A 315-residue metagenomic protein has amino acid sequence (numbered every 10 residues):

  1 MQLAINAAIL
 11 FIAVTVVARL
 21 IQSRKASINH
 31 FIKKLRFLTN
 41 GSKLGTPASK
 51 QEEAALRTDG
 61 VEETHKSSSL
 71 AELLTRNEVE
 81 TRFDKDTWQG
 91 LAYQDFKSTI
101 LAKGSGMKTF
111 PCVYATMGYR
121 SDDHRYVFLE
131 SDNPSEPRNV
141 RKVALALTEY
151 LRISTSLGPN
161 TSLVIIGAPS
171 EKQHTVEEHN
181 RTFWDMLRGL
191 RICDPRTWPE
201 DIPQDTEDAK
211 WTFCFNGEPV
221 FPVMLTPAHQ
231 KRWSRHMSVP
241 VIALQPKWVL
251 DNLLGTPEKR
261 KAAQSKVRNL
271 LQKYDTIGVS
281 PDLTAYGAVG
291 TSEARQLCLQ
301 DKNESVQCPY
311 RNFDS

Functional and structural regions predicted by a protein language model:
M1-L35: Terminal signal-anchor or tail-anchor transmembrane helices that tether membrane-associated enzymes to cellular
R24-D59: Short juxtamembrane segments adjacent to a transmembrane helix
G45, E53-W88, Y93: Extended, non-globular interaction scaffolds
E63-T64, L73, T206, F213-F215 (+1 more regions): Acidic, proline/glycine-rich low-complexity IDRs
D84-H179: N-terminal "first-domain core" detector
S156-P159, H174-T175, I192-P199, Q230-H236 (+1 more regions): Short, solvent-exposed secondary-structure capping/transition elements
E177-W184, R235-P240: "Short basic amphipathic alpha-helical interaction patches in structured regions
R181-M224: Extended, Lys/Arg-enriched charged tracts that mediate electrostatic binding to polyanionic substrates
